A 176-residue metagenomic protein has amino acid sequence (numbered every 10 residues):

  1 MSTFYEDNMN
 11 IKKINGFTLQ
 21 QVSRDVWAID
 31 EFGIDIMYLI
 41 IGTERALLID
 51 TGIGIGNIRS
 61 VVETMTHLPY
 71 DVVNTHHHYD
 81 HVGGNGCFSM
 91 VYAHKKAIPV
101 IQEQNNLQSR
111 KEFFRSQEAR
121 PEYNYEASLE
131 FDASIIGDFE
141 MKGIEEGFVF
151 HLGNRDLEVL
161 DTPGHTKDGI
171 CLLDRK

Functional and structural regions predicted by a protein language model:
M1-L19, E122-L129: Short, basic/low-complexity N-terminal boundary segments at the transition from targeting/disordered tails
E6-K12, V26-E31, F131-I135, F139: Short, solvent-exposed secondary-structure boundary motifs
D7-N8, N15-T18, L68, G137-F139 (+2 more regions): Mature, folded catalytic cores of secreted/periplasmic enzymes
K13-T64, C171-K176: Conserved beta-strand hairpin/beta-sheet module of binuclear metal-dependent hydrolase folds, prominently
V22-A28, G147, D156-E158: Short, hydrophobic/aromatic-rich segments at coil-to-beta transitions
S23, D30-F32, H76, K95 (+2 more regions): Residues at the C-termini of beta-strands that transition into short coil/loop
R45-L48, I53-G54, A133-I135, M141-K142 (+2 more regions): Metallo-beta-lactamase
I55-L152: Active-site HxH/HxHxD metal-binding segment of metal-dependent hydrolases
